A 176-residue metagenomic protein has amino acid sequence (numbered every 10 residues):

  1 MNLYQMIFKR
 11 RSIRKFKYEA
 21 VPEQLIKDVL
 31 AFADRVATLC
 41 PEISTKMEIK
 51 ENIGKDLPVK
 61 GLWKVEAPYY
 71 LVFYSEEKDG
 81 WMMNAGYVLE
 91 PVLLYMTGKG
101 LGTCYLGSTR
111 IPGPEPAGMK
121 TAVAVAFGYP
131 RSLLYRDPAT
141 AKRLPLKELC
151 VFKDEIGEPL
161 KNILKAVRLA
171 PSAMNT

Functional and structural regions predicted by a protein language model:
M1-T176: Acidic, surface-exposed loops and disordered segments
